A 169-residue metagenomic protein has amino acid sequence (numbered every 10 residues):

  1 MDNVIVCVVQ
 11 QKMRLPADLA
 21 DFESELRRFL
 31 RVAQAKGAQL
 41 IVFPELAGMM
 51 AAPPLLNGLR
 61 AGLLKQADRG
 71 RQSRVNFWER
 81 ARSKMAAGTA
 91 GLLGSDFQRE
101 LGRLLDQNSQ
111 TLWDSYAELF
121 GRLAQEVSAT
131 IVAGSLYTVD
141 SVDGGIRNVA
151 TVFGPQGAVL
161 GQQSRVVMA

Functional and structural regions predicted by a protein language model:
M1-A169: Hydrophobic structural segments
